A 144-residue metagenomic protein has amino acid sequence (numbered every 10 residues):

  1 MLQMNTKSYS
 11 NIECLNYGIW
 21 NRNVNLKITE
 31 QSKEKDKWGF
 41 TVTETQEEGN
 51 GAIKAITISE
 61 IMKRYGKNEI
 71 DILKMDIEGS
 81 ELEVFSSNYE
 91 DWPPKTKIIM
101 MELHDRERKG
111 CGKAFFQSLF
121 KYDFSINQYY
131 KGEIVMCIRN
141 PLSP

Functional and structural regions predicted by a protein language model:
M1-P144: Phosphate/nucleotide-binding beta-alpha loop and adjacent structural elements of enzyme active sites
